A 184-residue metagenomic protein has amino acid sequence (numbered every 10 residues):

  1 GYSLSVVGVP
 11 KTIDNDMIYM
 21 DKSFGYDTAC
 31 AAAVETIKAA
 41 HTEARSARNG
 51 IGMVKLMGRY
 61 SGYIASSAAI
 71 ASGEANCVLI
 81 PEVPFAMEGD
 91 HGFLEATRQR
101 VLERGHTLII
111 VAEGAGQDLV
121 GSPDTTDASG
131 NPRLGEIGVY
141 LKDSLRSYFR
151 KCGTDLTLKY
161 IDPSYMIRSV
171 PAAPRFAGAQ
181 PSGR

Functional and structural regions predicted by a protein language model:
S3-V7, S23-I51, K55-K159: Accessory alpha-helical/coil subdomains and C-terminal extensions that flank or cap enzyme catalytic cores
K11-N15, G58, V83-F85, S164-I167: Acidic, glycine-rich active-site loops and adjacent beta-strand->loop/helix elements that engage anionic groups
D14-K22, L119, S169-P171: Glycine-rich, charge-decorated loop segments at or immediately adjacent to ligand/cofactor-binding or catalytic sites
Y19-A29, A173-G178: Short beta-strand elements at the ligand-binding edges of bilobed clamshell
C152-R184: C-terminal active-site/capping subdomain that shapes the small-molecule cofactor and substrate pocket of enzyme
